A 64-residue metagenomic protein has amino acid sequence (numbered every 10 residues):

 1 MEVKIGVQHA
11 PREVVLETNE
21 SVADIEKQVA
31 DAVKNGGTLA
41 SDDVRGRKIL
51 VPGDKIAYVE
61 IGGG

Functional and structural regions predicted by a protein language model:
M1-G37, G63-G64: Acidic, Ser/Thr- and proline-rich intrinsically disordered linker/docking segments of eukaryotic scaffolds
P11, V44-G46, D54-I56: A generic structural motif
D24, D31, D42-D43, D54: Acidic-enriched, low-complexity/disordered segments with a strong bias for Aspartate over Glutamate
T38-L50: Short aromatic-glycine motifs in intrinsically disordered, low-complexity regions
I49-G64: C-terminal structural segments of small proteins and small subunits
